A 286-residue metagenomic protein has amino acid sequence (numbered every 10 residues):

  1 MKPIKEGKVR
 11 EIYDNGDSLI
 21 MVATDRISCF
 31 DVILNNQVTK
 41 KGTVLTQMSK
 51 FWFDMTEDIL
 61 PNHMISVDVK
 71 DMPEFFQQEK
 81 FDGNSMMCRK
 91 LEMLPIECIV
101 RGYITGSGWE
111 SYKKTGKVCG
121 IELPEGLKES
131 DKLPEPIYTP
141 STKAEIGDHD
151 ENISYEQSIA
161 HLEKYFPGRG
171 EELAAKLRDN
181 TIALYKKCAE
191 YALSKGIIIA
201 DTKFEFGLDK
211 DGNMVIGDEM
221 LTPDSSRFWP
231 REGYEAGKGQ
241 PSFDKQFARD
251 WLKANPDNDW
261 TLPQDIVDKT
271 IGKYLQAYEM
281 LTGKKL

Functional and structural regions predicted by a protein language model:
M1-E145, N258-L286: Active-site loop/lid in soluble adenylation, ligation, and acyl-transfer enzymes
S18, M93-P95, G196-I199, D211-M214: Coil-to-beta-strand transition motifs
F30, W109-E110, D211, S225-R227: Intrinsically disordered, low-complexity acidic/polar segments
V100, I199-M220: Conserved metal-phosphate-binding beta-hairpin within the catalytic cores of diverse ATP-dependent phosphoryl-transfer
K114-K117, E122-E172, I216, M220-L281: Anionic ligand-binding catalytic core segments
G168-A200: A long amphipathic alpha-helix within ATP-dependent nucleotide-binding catalytic cores
